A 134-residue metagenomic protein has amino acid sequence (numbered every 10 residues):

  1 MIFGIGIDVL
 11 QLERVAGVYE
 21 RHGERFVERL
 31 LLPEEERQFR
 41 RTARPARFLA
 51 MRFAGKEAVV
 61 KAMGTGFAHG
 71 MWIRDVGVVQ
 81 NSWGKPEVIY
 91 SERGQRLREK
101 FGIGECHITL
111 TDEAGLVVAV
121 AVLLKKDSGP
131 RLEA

Functional and structural regions predicted by a protein language model:
M1-A134: Core catalytic alpha/beta fold that binds nucleotide/phospho-ligands
